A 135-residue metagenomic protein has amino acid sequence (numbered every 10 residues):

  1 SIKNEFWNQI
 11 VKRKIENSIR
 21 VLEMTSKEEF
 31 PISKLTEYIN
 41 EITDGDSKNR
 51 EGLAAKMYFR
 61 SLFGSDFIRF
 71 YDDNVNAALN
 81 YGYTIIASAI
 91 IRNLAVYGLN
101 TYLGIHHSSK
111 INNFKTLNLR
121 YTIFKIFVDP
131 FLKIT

Functional and structural regions predicted by a protein language model:
S1-T135: Active-site helix-to-loop segments that bind/position phosphate- or nucleotide-bearing substrates and donors across
